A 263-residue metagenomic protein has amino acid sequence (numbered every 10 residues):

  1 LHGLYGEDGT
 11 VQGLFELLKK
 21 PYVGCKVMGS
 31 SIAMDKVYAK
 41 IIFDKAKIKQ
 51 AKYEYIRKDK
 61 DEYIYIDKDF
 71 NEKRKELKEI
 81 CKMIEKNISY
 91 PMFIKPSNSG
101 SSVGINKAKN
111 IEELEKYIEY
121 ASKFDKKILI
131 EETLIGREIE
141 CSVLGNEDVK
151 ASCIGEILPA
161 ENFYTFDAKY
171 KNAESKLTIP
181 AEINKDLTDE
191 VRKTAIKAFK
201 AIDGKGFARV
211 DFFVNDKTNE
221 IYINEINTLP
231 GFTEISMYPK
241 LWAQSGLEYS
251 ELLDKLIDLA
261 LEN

Functional and structural regions predicted by a protein language model:
L1-M34, K49-R57: A short, GP-enriched loop/loop-strand-helix hinge that lies immediately N-terminal to, or at the N-terminal rim
G3, S102, I157-A160, N227-L241: Glycine-rich phosphate/pyrophosphate-binding beta-alpha loops
I32-E131, I135-G136: Active-site nucleotide/adenylate-binding loops and adjacent lid/helix of ATP-dependent enzymes
I48, Y55, F213, E251 (+1 more regions): Preference for protein termini
N106-K193, E220-Y222: Phosphate-binding site of ATP-dependent enzymes
E132, S142-V143, F199-F232, W242: Conserved metal-phosphate-binding beta-hairpin within the catalytic cores of diverse ATP-dependent phosphoryl-transfer
E156-A208, K240-N263: Active-site "cap" helix and flanking loop/linker of ATP-utilizing ligase/carboxylase catalytic domains
